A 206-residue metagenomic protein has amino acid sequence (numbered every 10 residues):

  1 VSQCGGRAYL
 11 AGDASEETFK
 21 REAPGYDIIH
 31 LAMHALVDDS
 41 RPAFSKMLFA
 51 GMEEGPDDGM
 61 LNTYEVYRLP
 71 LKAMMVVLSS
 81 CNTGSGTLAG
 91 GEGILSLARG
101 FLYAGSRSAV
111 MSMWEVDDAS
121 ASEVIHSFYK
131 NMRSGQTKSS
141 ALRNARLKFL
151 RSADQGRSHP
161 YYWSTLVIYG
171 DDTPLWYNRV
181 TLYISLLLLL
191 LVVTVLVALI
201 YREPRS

Functional and structural regions predicted by a protein language model:
V1-S206: Catalytic cores of enzymes
